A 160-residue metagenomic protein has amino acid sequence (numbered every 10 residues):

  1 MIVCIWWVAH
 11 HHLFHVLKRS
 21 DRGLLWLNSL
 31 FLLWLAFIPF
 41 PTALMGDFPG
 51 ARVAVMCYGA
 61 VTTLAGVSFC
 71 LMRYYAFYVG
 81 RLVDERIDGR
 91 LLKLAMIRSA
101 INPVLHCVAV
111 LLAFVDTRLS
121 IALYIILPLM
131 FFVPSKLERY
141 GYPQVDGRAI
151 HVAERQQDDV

Functional and structural regions predicted by a protein language model:
M1-V160: Multi-pass alpha-helical transmembrane bundle typical of ion/small-solute transporters and intramembrane aspartyl
